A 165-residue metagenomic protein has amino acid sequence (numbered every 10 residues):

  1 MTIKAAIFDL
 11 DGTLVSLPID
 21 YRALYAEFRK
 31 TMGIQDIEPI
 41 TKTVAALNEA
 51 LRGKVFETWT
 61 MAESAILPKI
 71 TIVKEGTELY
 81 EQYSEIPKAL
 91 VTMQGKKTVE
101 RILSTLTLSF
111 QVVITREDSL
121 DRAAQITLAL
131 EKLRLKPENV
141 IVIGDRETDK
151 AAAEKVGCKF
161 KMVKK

Functional and structural regions predicted by a protein language model:
M1, S84-I86, L133-N139: Glycine-rich phosphate-binding loop signature in dinucleotide/nucleotide-binding domains
M1-K42: Active-site neighborhood of HAD-like aspartate-dependent phosphohydrolases
L51-E63, T107-V112: Short, basic/glycine-rich phosphate-binding loops at helix/coil junctions that contact nucleotide phosphates
A65-E100, S104, A123-A124: Short, acidic loop-to-helix structural element flanking the phosphoryl-transfer center in phosphate-processing enzymes
S84, L106-S109, K155-C158: Short, structured coil segments at secondary-structure junctions
A89-T92, V142, M162: Structural beta-sheet core signal
K96-I141, E147-A151: Substrate-recognition "cap/lid" segment bordering the active-site pocket of phosphatases
D145-K161: Acidic, divalent-metal-coordinating active-site segment for phosphoryl/phosphodiester hydrolysis, typified by short
